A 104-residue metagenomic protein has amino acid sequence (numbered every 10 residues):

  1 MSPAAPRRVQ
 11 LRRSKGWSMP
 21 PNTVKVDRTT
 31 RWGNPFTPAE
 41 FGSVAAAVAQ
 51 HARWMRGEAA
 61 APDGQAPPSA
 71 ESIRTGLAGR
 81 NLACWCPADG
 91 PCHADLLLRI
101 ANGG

Functional and structural regions predicted by a protein language model:
M1-G104: Catalytic phosphate/metal-binding cores of nucleic-acid and nucleotide-processing enzymes, i.e., regions that mediate
